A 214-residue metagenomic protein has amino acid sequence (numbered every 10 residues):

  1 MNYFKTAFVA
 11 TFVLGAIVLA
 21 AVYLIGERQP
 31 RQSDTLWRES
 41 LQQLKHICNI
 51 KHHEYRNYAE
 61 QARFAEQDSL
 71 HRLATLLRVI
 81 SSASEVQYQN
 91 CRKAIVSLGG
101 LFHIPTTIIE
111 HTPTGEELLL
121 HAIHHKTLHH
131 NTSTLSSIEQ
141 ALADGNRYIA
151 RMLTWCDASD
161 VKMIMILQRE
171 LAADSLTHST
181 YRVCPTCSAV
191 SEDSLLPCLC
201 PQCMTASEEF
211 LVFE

Functional and structural regions predicted by a protein language model:
Y3-E214: Non-heme di-metal
